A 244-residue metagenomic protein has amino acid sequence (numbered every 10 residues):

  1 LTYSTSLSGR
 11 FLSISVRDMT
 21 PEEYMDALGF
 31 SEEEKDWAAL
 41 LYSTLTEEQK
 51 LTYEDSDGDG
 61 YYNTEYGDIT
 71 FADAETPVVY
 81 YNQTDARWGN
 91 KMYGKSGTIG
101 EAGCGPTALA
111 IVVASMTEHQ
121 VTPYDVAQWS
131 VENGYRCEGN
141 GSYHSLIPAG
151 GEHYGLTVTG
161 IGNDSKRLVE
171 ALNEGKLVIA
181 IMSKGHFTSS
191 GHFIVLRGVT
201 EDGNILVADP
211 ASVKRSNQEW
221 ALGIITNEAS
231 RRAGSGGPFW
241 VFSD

Functional and structural regions predicted by a protein language model:
L1-Y135, E219: Active-site-adjacent structural segments surrounding the nucleophilic cysteine of cysteine proteases and isopeptidases
S4-D26, T76, A114-D244: Conserved active-site-adjacent core of cysteine acyl-enzyme catalytic domains
